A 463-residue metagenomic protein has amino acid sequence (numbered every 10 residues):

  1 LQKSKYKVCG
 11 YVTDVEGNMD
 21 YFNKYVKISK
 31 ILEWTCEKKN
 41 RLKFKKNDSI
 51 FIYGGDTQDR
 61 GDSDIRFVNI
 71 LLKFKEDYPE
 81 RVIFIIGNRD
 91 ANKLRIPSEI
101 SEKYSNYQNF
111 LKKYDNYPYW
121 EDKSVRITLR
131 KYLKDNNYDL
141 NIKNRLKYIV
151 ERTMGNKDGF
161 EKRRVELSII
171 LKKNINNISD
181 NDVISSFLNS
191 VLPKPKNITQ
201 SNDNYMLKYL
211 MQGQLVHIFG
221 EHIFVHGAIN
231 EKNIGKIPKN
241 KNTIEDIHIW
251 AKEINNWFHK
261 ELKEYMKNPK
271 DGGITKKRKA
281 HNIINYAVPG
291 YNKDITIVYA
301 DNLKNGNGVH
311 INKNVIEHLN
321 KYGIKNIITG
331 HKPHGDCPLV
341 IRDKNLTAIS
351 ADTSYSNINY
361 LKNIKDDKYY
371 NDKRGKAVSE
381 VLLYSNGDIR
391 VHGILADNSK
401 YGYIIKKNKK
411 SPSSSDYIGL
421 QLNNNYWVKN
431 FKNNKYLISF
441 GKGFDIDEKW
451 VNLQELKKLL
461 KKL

Functional and structural regions predicted by a protein language model:
L1-L463: Feature recognizes metal-dependent phosphohydrolase scaffolds
